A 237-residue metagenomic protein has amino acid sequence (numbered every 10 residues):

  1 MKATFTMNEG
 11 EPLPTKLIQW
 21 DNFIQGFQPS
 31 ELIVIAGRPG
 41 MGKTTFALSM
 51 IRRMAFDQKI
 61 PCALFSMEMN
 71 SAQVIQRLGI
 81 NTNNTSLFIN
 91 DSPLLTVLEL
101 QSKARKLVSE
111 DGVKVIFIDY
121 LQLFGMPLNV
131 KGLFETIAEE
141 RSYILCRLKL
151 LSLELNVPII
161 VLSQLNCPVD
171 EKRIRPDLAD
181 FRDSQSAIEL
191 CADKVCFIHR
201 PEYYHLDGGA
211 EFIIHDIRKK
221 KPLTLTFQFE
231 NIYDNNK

Functional and structural regions predicted by a protein language model:
M1-N81: The Walker A/P-loop phosphate-binding site
K2-A3, T15, D57-Y143, R147-L150 (+1 more regions): Conserved inter-motif catalytic segment of the P-loop NTP-binding fold
E9-L13, M41, S92-P93, K172-P176: Short, flexible loop segments at the rims of nucleotide/cofactor-binding pockets, characterized by
W20, I35, E68, I89 (+4 more regions): Conserved RecA-like P-loop NTPase ATPase core
V34, L64, I159-V161, F197: Structural beta-sheet core signal
M67, Q164, R200: Cofactor-binding loop segments of dinucleotide-utilizing enzymes, especially the Rossmann-like FAD- and NAD(P)+-binding
F88, V97-V113, G132, C146-L155 (+1 more regions): C-terminal regions of RecA-like/P-loop NTPase motor modules
F117-I118, V157-Q164: Structural recognition of the conserved hydrophobic beta-strand(s) that form the central parallel beta-sheet of P-loop
